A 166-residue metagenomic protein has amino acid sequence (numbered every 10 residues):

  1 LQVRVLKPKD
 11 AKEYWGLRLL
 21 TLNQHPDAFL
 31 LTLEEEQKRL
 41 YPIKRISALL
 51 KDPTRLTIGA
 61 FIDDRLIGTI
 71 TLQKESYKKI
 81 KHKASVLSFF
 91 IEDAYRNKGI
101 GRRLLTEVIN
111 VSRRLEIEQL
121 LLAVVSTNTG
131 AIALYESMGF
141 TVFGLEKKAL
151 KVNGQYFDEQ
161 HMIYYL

Functional and structural regions predicted by a protein language model:
L1-V3: Extreme N-terminal starter segment of soluble prokaryotic enzymes
P8-K9, W15-G16, L20-A94, L105-E107 (+2 more regions): Acetyl-CoA-dependent GNAT
K79, S88, E92-T106, R114-L115 (+2 more regions): Conserved glycine-rich acetyl-CoA-binding loop
I80-K83, K98, N153-Y156: Non-catalytic, surface-exposed connector residues within folded enzymatic/regulatory domains
E118, V125-I132, E136-M138, K147-L166: C-terminal "cap" of GNAT-fold acetyltransferases
